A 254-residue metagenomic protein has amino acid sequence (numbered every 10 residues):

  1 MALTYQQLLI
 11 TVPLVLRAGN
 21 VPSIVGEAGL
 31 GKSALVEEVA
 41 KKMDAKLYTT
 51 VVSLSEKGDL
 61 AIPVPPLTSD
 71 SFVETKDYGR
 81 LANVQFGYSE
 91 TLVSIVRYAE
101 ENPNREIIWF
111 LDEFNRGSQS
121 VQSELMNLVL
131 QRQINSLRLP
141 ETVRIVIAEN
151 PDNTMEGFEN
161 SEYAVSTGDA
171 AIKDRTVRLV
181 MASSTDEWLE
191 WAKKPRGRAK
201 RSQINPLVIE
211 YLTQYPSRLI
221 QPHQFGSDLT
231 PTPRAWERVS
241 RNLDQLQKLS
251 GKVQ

Functional and structural regions predicted by a protein language model:
M1-W109, E113-Q254: C-terminal regulatory/interaction module of P-loop NTP-utilizing enzymes
